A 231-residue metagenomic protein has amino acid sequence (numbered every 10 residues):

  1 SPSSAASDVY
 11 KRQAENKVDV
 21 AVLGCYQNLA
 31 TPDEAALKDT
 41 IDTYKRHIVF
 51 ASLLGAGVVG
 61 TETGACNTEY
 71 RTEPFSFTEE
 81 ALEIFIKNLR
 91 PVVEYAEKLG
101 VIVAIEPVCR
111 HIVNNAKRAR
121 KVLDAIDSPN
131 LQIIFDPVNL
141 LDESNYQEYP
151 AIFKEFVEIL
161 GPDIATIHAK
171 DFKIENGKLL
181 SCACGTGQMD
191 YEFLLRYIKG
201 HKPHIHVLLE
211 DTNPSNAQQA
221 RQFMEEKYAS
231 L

Functional and structural regions predicted by a protein language model:
S1-A6, Y10: Single conserved hydrophobic/aromatic residue that forms the stacking wall/gate of nucleotide- or nucleobase-binding
R12-E15, T31-I133: Active-site acidic/histidine proton-transfer and metal-coordination neighborhood in alpha/beta enzyme cores
V18, A51, A56, I164 (+1 more regions): A structural motif
A21-L23, V59, I167, H206-V207: Hydrophobic residues within beta-strands of alpha/beta enzymes
L23, I86-Q188: Acidic/histidine-rich catalytic cores of soluble enzymes
C184-G187, L194-H201, I205-L208: H/E-rich (His + Asp/Glu) clusters that bind or coordinate divalent metals
L208-Q218: A short, acidic, flexible beta-alpha connecting loop/helix-capping segment that sits on the rim of active
A217-L231: C-terminal helical cap(s) of enzyme catalytic domains, especially alpha/beta-barrels
